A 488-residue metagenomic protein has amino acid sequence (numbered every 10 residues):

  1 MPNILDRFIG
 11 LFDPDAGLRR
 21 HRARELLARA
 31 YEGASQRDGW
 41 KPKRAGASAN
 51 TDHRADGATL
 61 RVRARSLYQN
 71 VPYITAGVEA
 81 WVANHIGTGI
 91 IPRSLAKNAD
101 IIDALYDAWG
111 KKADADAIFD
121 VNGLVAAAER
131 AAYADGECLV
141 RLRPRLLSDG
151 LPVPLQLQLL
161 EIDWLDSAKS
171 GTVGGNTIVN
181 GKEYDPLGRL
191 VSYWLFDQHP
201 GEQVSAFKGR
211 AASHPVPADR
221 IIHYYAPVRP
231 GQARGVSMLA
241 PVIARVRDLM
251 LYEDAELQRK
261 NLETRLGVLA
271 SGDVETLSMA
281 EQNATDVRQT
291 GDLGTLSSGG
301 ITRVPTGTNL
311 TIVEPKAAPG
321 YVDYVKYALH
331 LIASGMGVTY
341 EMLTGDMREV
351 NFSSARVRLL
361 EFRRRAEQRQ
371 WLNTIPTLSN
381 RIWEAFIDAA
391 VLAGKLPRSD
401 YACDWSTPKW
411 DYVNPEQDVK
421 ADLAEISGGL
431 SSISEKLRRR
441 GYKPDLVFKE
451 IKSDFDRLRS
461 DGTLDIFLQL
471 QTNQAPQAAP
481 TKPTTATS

Functional and structural regions predicted by a protein language model:
M1-P92, A486-T487: N-terminal-proximal low-complexity accessory segments that begin disordered and transition into the first
P2-L18, D346, R356, N373 (+2 more regions): C-terminal anchoring/interaction modules
F12, W109, Y225, V246 (+5 more regions): Generic structural signal for hydrophobic core residues of well-folded globular domains
T59-I90, S94, L124-Y133, L239-R259 (+2 more regions): Short, Φ-rich (hydrophobic/aromatic) sequence segments
Q69-Y224, L396, E425: Structured, mid-chain assembly/scaffold modules that mediate subunit interfaces within large macromolecular complexes
A96-D103, G300-E416: Surface-exposed loop-to-helix/strand elements on domain peripheries
I102, Y106, V325, L329 (+2 more regions): Short amphipathic alpha-helical coiled-coil/interface segments
R220-R358: Extended, charged amphipathic alpha-helical segments
